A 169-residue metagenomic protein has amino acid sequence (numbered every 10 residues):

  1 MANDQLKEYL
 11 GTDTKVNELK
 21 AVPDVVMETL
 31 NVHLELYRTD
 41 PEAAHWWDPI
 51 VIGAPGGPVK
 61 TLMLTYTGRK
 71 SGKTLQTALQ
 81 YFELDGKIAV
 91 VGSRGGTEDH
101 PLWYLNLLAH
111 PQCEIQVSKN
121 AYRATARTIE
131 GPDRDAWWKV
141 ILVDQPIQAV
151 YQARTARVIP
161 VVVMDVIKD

Functional and structural regions predicted by a protein language model:
M1-A54: Extreme N-terminal tail/first-helix region
N3-N17, A21-P23, S93-Q148, R154-V158 (+1 more regions): Short, structured beta-strand-loop surface elements
H45, A149-V150: Residue-level signal for secondary-structure boundary elements
P55-P58, V158: A short, polar/charged loop/turn motif at coil->beta-strand junctions and beta-hairpin connectors
P58-G95: Short beta-strand segments
L62, P160-V162: Short beta-strand micro-motifs in enzyme catalytic cores
